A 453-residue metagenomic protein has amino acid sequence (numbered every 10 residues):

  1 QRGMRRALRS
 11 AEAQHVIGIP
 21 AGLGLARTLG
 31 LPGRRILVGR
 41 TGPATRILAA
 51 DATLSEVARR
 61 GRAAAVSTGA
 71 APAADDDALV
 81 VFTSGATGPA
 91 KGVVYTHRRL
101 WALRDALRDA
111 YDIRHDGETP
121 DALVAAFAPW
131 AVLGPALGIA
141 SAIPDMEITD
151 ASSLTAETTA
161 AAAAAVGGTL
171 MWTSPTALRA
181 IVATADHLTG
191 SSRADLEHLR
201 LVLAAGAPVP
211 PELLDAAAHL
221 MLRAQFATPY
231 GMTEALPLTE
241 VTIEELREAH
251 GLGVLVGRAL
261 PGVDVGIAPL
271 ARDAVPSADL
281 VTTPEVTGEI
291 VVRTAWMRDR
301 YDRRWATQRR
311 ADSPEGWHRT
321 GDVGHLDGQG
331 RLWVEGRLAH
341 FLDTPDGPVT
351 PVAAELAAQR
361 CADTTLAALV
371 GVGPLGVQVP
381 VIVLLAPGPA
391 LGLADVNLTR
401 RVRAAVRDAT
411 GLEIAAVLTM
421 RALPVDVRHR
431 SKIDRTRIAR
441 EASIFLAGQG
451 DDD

Functional and structural regions predicted by a protein language model:
Q14-I19, M171, G288, T294 (+3 more regions): AMP-binding/adenylate-forming catalytic core of the ANL superfamily
H15, P20-A74, R104: ANL superfamily adenylate-forming
H15-T28, D145-I148, V166-A216, A227-A235 (+1 more regions): Adenylate-forming
S55-F82, P89, R114-A122: Conserved pre-ATP/AMP-binding loop-to-beta segment of ANL
A78-D105, A140: Conserved AMP-binding A3 loop
A102-A122, F127-L170, T184: Conserved AMP-binding/adenylation subdomain of ANL enzymes
R200-V202, V209, D215-P229, T233-G324 (+2 more regions): Conserved AMP-binding/adenylate-forming
A368-G371, V381-I382, R403-D453: Conserved C-terminal "lid"/linker of ANL adenylate-forming enzymes
